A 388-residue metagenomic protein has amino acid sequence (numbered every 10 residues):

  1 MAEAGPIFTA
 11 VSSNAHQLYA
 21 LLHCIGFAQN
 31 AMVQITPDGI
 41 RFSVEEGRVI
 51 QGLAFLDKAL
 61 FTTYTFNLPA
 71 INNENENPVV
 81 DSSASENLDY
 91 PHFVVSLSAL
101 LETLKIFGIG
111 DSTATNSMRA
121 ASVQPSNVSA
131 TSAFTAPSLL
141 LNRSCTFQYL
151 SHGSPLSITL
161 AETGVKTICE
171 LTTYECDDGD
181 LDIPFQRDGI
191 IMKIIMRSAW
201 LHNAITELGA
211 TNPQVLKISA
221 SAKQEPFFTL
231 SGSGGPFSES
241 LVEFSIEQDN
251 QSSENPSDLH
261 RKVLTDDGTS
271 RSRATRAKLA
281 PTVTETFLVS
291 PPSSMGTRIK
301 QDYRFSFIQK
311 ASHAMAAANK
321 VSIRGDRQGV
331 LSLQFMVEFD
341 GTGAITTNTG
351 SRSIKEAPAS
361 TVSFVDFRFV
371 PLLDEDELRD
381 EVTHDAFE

Functional and structural regions predicted by a protein language model:
M1-I25, Q29-T211, K217-E388: DNA polymerase sliding clamps and clamp-related checkpoint/processivity subunits
